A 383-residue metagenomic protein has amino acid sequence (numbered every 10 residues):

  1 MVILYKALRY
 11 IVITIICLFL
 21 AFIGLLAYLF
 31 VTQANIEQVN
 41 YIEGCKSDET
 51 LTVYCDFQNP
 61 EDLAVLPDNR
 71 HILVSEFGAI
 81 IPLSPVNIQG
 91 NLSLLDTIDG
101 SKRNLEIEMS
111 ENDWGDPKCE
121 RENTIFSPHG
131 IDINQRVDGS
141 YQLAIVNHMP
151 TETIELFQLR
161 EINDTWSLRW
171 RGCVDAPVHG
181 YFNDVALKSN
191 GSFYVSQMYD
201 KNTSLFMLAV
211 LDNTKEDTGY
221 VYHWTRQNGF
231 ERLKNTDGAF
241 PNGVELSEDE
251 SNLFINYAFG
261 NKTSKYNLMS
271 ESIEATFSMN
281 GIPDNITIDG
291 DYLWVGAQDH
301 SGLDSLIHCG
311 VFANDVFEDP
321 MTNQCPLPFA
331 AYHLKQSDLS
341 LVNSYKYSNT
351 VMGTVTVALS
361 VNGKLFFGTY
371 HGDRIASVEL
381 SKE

Functional and structural regions predicted by a protein language model:
F22-E49, T97, D164, T214-K215 (+1 more regions): Blade/loop signatures of beta-propeller domains
A34-N59, W114-P117, S167-L168, L339-Y347: A short helix->beta-strand "capping" segment at the edge of beta-propeller domains
L51-G90, G353-V357: Beta-strand-rich domains and repeat architectures in extracellular enzymes and scaffolds, especially beta-propellers
D56, L66, I72-G78, Q142-M149 (+7 more regions): Conserved beta-strand positions in repeat-built beta-propeller and related beta-rich domains
F57-P67, E111-Q135, W170, D175-F193 (+4 more regions): Beta-rich, blade/repeat-based domains predominating in secreted/periplasmic proteins but also intracellular
V74-Q89, I145-V146, V195-E216, G296-P326 (+1 more regions): Short, conserved, GDST-rich strand-edge loop motifs in beta-rich repeat architectures
G78-I81, P85-V137, N285: Blade-loop segments of beta-propeller domains
D96-G100, L159-N163, W224-N228, N267-E271 (+2 more regions): Short loop/turn segments that connect beta-strands within beta-propeller blades
